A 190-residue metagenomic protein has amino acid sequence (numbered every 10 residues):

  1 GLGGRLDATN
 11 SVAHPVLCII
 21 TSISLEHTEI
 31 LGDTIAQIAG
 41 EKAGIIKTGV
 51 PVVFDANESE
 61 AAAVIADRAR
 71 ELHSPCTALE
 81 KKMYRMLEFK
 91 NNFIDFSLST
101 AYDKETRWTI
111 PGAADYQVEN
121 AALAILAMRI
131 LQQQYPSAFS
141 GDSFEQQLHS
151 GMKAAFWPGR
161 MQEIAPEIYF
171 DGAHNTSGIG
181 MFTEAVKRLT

Functional and structural regions predicted by a protein language model:
G1, A56-E60, F156, H174: Short beta->alpha linker loops
L2-R5, M83-Y84: Short acidic loop-to-helix transition motifs that present clustered carboxylates
L6-I19, I23-S24, T28, Q37 (+1 more regions): Nucleotide phosphate-binding/pyrophosphate-handling subdomain across enzymes that bind or process nucleotide phosphates
P15, I19-W108, A121, I125-S143: Acidic, Mg2+-coordinating active-site environments of NTP-dependent enzymes
